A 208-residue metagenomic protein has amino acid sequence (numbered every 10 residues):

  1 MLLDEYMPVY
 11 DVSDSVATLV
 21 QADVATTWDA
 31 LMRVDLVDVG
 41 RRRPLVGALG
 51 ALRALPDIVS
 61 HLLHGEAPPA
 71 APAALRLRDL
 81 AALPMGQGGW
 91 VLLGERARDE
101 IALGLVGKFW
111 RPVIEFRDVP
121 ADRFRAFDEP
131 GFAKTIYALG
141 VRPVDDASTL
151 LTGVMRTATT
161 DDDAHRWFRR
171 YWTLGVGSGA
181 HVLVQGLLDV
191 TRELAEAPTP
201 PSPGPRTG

Functional and structural regions predicted by a protein language model:
M1-W90: Hydrophobic ligand-binding cavity/cleft-lining segments
D11-L19, E100, K134-I136, S148-T152: Intrinsic-disorder/low-complexity, polar/charged segments enriched in Ser/Thr/Lys/Arg/Asp/Glu/Gln
A25, L36, G107-W110, R156-A158: Short, solvent-exposed loop/turn segments at secondary-structure junctions
V39-G40, P112-F116, D162-R166: A short, polar/proline- and glycine-enriched secondary-structure boundary/capping micro-motif
A82-D146: Hydrophobic-ligand binding "helix-grip"
D122-S178: Beta-strand/loop substructures that line and gate deep hydrophobic ligand-binding cavities in soluble
W167-P203: A conserved amphipathic terminal alpha-helix motif
G204-G208: Acidic, Ser/Thr-rich low-complexity intrinsically disordered segments
